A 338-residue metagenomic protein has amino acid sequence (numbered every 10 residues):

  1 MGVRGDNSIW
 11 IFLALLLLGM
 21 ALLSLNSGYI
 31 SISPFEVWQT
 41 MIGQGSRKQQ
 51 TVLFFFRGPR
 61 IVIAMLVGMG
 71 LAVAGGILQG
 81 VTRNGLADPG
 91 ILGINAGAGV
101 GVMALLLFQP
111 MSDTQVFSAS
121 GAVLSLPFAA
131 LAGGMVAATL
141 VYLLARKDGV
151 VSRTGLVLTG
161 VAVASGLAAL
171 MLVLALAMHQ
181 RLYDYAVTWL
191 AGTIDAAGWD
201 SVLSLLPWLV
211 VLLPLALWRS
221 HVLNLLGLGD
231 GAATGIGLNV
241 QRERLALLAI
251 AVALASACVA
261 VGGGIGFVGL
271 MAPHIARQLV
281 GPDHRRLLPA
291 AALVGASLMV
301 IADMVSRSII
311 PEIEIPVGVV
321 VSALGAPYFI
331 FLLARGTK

Functional and structural regions predicted by a protein language model:
M1-K338: Alpha-helical transmembrane segments in inner-membrane proteins
